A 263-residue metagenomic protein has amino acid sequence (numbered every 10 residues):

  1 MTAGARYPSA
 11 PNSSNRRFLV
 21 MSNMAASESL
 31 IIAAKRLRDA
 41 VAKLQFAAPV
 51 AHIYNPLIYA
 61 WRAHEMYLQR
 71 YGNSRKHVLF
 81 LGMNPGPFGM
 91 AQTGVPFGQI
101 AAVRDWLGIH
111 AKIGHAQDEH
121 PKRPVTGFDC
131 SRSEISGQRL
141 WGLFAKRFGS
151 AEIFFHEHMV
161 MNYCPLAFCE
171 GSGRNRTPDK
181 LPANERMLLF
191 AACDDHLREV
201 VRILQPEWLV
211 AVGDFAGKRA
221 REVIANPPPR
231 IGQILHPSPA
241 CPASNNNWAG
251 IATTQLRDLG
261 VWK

Functional and structural regions predicted by a protein language model:
M1-V20: N-terminal amphipathic/basic-hydrophobic helices that include classical n-h-c signal peptides and signal-anchor
A25-W208, G217-K218, V223-P227, G232 (+2 more regions): A polyanion-binding, active-site-adjacent surface
D214: Flexible loop residues that form catalytic and substrate-binding hotspots at small-molecule/glycan-binding clefts
H236: Active-site glycine-centered loops adjacent to acidic/histidine catalytic or metal-binding residues that shape
P239: Short histidine/acidic/glycine/proline-rich micro-motifs that form metal- and phosphate-coordinating active-site loops
